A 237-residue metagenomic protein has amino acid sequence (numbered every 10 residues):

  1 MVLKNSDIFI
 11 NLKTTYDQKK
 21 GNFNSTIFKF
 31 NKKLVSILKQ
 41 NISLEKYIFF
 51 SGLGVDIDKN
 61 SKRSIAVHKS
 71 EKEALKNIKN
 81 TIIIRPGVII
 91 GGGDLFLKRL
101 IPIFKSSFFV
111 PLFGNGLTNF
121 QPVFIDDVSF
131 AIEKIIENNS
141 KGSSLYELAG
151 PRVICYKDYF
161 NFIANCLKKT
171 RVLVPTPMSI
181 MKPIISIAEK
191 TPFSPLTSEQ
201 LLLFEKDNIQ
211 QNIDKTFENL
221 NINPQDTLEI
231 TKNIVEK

Functional and structural regions predicted by a protein language model:
M1-K33, I37-Q40, L53-K59: NAD(P)H-binding glycine-rich loop region in Rossmannoid oxidoreductase-like domains and their noncatalytic homologs
K13, I48-G52, R85-G87, A149: Active-site beta-alpha turn of Rossmann-fold NAD(P)-dependent dehydrogenases/reductases
F28-L34, A66-I78: Conserved catalytic Lys-bearing alpha helix of Rossmann-like short-chain dehydrogenase/reductases
Q40-K46, I78-K79: A short helix->loop->beta-strand "cap" motif at the edges of active sites that frequently abuts
S51, K72-L95, R99, I103: Conserved beta-loop-beta element that borders a ligand/cofactor-binding pocket
L95-L97, G114-E137, S144-E147: Substrate-positioning beta->alpha
I101-F113: A short C-terminal helix-loop "cap" of Rossmann-like NAD(P)-dependent dehydrogenase/epimerase domains
I135-L196, Q211-K237: Mid/C-terminal beta-alpha module of Rossmann-like enzyme folds, strongest in SDR-family dehydrogenases/epimerases
